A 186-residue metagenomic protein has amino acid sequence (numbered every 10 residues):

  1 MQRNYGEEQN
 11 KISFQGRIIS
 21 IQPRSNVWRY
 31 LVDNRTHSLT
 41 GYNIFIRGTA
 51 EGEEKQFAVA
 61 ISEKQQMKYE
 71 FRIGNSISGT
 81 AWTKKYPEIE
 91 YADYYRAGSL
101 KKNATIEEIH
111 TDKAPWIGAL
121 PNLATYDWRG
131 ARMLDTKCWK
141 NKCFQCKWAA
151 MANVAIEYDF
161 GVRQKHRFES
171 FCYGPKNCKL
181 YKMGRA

Functional and structural regions predicted by a protein language model:
M1-R3: Short glycine/threonine/proline-enriched tight-turn/helix- or strand-capping micro-motif at secondary-structure
G6-G41, C143-C146: Structural detector for short beta-strands of small beta-barrel domains
Q15-S20, G74-K84: OB-fold and OB-like beta-barrel modules that bind single-stranded nucleic acids
Q22-S25, A50, K101: A generic structural motif
V27-V59, Y158-G161, R167-E169: OB-fold (S1/OB) nucleic-acid-binding surfaces
S62-T80: Short nucleic-acid-contacting surface segments enriched for D/E, G, S/T with interspersed K/R
T80-P121: OB-fold/S1-family single-stranded nucleic acid-binding modules
T105-A186: Cys/His-clustered metal-coordination modules, chiefly Zn-binding fingers
